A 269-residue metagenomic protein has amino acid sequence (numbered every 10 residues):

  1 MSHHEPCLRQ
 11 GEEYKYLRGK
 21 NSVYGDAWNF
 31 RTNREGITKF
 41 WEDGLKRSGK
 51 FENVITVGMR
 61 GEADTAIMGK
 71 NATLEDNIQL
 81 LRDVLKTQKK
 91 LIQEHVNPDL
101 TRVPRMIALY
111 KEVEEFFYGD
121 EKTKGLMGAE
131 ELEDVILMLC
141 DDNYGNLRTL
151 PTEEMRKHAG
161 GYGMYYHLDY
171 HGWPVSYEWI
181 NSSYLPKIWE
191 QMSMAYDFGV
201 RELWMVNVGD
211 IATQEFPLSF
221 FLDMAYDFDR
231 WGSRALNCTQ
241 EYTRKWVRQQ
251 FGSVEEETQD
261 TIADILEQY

Functional and structural regions predicted by a protein language model:
S2-E42, A159-Y165: Active-site-adjacent "subsite" loops/lids of carbohydrate-active enzymes
S2-L8, R102-L109, L139-C140, Y165-H167 (+1 more regions): A generic structural motif
P6-R9, E62-D64, V113-E114, N143-G145 (+2 more regions): Solvent-exposed loop/turn segments at secondary-structure junctions within structured extracellular/periplasmic domains
G11-L17, I67-N71, F117-T123, T149-P151 (+2 more regions): Short acidic, glycine/serine/threonine-rich loops at helix termini
N21-D26, D64-E75, D169-N181: Glycine- and acidic
G25, N29-G36, T73-L80, V84 (+3 more regions): Catalytic cores of large soluble enzymes that bind and process phosphate-bearing ligands
F30-A159: Gly/Pro-rich turn-and-neighbor structural signature
L139-G145, T152-Y269: Structured mid-domain segments that build the active-site/substrate or prosthetic-cofactor binding neighborhood
